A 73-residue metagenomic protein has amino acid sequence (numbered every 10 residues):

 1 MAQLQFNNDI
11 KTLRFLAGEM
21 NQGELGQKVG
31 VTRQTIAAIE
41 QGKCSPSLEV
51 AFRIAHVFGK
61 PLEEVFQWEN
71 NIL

Functional and structural regions predicted by a protein language model:
M1-G18: A short, Lys/Arg-rich alpha-helix, primarily the initiator
N8, E19-M20, P46-E49: Residue-level signal for the short linker/turn that defines the boundary of a DNA-recognition helix
K11-T12, G23, F52: Residues within the helices of the helix-turn-helix
R14, G26, A55: The alpha-helix within a helix-turn-helix
E19-A38: Short alpha-helical DNA-recognition segment
K43-R53, I72: Short, basic-rich loop-to-helix N-cap that marks the start of a DNA-contacting helix
E49-E64: DNA major-groove recognition helix of helix-turn-helix/homeodomain DNA-binding modules
H56, F66-L73: Short, charged recognition helix plus adjacent turn of helix-turn-helix-like nucleic-acid-binding domains
